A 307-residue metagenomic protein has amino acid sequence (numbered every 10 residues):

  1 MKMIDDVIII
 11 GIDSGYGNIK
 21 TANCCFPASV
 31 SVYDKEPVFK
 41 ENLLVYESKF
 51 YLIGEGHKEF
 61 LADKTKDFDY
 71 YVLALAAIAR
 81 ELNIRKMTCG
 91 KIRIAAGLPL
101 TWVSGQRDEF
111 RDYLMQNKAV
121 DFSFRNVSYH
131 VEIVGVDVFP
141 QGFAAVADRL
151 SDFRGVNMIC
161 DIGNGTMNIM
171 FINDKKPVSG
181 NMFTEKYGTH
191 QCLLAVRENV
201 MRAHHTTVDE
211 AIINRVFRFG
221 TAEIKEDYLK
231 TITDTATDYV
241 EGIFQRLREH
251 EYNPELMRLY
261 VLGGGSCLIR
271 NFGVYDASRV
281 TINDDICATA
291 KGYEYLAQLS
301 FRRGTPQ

Functional and structural regions predicted by a protein language model:
M1-I159, K176-Q191, A203, A211-Q307: Nucleotide/phosphate-binding catalytic cleft detector across ATP-hydrolyzing and phosphate-transferring enzymes
I162-N168: Ser/Thr-glycine-rich phosphate-binding loops at phosphate-binding pockets of nucleotides, nucleotide cofactors
I169-D174: PRPP/pyrophosphate-binding module of the type I phosphoribosyltransferase fold
R197-A203: Acidic, metal/cofactor-coordinating or nucleic-acid-engaging core segments within structured domains
